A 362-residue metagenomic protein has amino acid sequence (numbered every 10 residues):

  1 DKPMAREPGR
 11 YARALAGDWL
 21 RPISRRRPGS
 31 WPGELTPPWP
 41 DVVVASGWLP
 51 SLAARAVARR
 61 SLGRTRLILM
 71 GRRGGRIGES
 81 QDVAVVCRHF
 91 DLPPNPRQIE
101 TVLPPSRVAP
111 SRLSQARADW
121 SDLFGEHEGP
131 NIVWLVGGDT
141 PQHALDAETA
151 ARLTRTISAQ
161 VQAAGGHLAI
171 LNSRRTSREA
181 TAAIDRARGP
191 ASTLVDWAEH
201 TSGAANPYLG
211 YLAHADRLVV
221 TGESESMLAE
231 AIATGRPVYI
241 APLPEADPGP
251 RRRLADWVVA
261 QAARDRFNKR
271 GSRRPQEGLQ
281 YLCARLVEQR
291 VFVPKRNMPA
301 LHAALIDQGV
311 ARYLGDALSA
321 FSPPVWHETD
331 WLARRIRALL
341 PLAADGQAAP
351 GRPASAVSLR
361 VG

Functional and structural regions predicted by a protein language model:
D1-E100, L228: Active-site and donor-binding regions of nucleotide-sugar-utilizing enzymes
A56-A58, V83, A180-G189, R251-R253 (+1 more regions): Short, aromatic/basic amphipathic alpha-helical patches
G78-D146, S322, W326: A nucleotide-sugar donor-handling region in carbohydrate enzymes
G129-P130, D139-T176: Conserved catalytic-core segment of nucleotide-activated headgroup transferases in glycan assembly
A183-M227: Donor nucleotide-activated moiety binding/catalytic core segment of transferases that use nucleotide-activated donors
A213-A215, I232-P237: Conserved donor-binding/catalytic loop of nucleotide-activated donor transferases
A241-K269: Internal, charge-rich low-complexity segments
A260-G362: Leloir-type glycosyltransferase catalytic cores
